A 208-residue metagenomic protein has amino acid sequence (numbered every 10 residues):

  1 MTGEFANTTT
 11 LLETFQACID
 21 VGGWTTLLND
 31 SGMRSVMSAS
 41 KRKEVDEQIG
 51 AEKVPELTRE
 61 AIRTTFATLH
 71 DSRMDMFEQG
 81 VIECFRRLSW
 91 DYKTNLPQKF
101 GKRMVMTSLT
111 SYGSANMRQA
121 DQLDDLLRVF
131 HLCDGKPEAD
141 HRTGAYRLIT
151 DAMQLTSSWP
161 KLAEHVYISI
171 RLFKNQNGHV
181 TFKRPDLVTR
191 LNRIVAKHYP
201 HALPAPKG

Functional and structural regions predicted by a protein language model:
M1-G208: Accessory (non-catalytic) regions of SAM-dependent nucleic-acid methyltransferases and partner specificity/recognition
